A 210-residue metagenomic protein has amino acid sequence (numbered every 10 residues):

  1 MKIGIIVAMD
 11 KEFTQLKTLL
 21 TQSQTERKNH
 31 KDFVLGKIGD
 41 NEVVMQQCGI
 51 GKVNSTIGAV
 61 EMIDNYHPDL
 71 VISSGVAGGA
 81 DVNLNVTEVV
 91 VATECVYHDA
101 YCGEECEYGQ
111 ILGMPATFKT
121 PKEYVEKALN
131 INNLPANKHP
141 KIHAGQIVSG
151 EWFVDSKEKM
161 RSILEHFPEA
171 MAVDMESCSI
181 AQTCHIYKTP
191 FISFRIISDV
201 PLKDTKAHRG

Functional and structural regions predicted by a protein language model:
M1-V60, N65-Y66: N-terminal short beta-loop-beta anion/metal-coordinating cradle
V43, F167-A172: Short pre-catalytic strand/loop immediately N-terminal to key active-site residues, enriched for Gly-Thr
V43-C48, A144-V148, F194: Active-site-proximal beta-strand elements of phosphoester/diester hydrolases
H67-I72: Proline-aspartate-enriched helix->loop->beta-strand connector
A80-F167: Mid-sequence, gly/pro-rich, charge-dense loop/helix-turn segments that line enzyme active sites
D174-I192: Short glycine-rich, acidic/polar surface loops and turns
F191, I196-G210: Regulatory input/activation interfaces that engage signals or partners
